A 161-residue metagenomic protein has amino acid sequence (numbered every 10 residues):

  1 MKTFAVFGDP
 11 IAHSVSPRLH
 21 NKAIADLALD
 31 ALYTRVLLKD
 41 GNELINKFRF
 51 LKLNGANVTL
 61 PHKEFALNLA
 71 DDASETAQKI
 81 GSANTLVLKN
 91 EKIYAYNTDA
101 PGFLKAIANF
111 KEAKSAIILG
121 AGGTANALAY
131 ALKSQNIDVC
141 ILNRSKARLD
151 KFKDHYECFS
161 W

Functional and structural regions predicted by a protein language model:
K2-N109: Phosphate/diphosphate ligand-binding glycine-rich loop within oxidoreductases
T3, L32, S115, I137-C140: Residues at the starts of beta-strands that form the adenosine-phosphate
G8, N97-A100, I107-A108, K114-K133 (+1 more regions): Glycine-rich adenosine-cofactor-binding loop
H20, A66, L128, L132 (+1 more regions): Hydrophobic packing residues within well-ordered alpha-helices of enzyme cores
D30, K52, N136-D138, H155-C158: A generic structural signal for alpha->beta connector loops
T34-V36, C140, F159: General small-molecule cofactor/ligand-binding pocket signal
G41, D154-W161: Short acidic low-complexity segments
Q135-H155: NAD(P)-binding Rossmann-fold cofactor-contacting core
